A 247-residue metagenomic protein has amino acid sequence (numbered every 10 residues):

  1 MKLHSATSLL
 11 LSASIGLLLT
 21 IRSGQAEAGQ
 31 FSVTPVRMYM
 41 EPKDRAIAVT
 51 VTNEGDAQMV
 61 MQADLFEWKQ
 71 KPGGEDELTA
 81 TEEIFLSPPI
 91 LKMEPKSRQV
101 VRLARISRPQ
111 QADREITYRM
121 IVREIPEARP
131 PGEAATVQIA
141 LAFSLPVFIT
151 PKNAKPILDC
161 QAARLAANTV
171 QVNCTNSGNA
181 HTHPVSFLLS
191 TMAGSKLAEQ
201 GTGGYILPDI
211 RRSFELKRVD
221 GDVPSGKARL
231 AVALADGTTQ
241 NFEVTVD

Functional and structural regions predicted by a protein language model:
M1-A13: Bacterial N-terminal signal peptides that target proteins for export
I21-S23: N-terminal signal peptide c-region/cleavage motif recognized by signal peptidases
E27-E54, I90, P156-Q171, G203: Beta-sheet-dominated interaction scaffolds and their linkers
I47-N53, L103-A104, Y118-R123, V170-N176: Buried hydrophobic-core signal for structured, non-transmembrane domains
E54, F66-W68, R98, I106 (+5 more regions): Solvent-exposed coil/turn segments that connect beta secondary-structure elements in extracytoplasmic/periplasmic
D56-L78, S177-G194, L234-D236: Short acidic, flexible loop segments centered on an aromatic residue
D76-R108, K196-D222: Intrinsically disordered, low-complexity Pro/Gly/Ser/Thr-rich segments with frequent PxxP/GP/PP motifs and embedded
I106-F148, A154, D222-D247: Terminal connector regions
